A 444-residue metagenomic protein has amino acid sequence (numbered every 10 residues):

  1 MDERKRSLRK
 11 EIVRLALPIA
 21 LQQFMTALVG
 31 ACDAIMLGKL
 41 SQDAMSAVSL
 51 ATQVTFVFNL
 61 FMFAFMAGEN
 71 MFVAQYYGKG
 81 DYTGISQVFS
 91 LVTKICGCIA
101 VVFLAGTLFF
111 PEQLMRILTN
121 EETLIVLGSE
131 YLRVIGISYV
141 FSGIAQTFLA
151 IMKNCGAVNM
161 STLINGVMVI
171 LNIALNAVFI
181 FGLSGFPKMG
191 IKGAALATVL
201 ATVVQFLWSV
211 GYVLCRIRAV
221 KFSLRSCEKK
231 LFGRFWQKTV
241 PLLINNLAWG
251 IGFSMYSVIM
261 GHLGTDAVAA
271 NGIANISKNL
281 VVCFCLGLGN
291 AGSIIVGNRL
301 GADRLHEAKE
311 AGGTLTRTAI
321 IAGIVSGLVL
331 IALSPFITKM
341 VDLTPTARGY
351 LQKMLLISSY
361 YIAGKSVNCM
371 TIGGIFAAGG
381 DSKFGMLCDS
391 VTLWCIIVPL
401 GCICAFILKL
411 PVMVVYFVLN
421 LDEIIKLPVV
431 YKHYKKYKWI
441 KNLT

Functional and structural regions predicted by a protein language model:
M1-I19, V73-S138, F186-L243, V296-I362 (+1 more regions): Short alpha-helical transmembrane segments in multi-pass integral membrane proteins
R14-D33, V134, M168, A201-Q205 (+4 more regions): Transmembrane helical elements of multi-pass membrane transporters/channels
L21, M25, V29, F58-M62 (+15 more regions): Residue-level hotspots within pore-lining transmembrane alpha-helices of multi-pass secondary transporters
L28-S46, M115-E122, V178-M189, F222 (+4 more regions): Helix-terminus/linker motif at the lipid-water interface of multi-pass membrane proteins
M45-L108, S142-S161, S257, A270-S334 (+1 more regions): Small-residue-rich hydrophobic transmembrane alpha-helices
V57-L60, N172-N176, F206-V210, L280-C283 (+3 more regions): Hydrophobic transmembrane alpha-helices of multi-pass small-molecule transporters
M66, N70, I135-N154, S161-V169 (+6 more regions): Short runs within selected transmembrane alpha-helices of multi-pass transporters and secretion channels
T107, A150, N176, I180 (+9 more regions): Structural signal for membrane-spanning alpha-helices in multi-pass inner-membrane proteins, emphasizing helix cores
